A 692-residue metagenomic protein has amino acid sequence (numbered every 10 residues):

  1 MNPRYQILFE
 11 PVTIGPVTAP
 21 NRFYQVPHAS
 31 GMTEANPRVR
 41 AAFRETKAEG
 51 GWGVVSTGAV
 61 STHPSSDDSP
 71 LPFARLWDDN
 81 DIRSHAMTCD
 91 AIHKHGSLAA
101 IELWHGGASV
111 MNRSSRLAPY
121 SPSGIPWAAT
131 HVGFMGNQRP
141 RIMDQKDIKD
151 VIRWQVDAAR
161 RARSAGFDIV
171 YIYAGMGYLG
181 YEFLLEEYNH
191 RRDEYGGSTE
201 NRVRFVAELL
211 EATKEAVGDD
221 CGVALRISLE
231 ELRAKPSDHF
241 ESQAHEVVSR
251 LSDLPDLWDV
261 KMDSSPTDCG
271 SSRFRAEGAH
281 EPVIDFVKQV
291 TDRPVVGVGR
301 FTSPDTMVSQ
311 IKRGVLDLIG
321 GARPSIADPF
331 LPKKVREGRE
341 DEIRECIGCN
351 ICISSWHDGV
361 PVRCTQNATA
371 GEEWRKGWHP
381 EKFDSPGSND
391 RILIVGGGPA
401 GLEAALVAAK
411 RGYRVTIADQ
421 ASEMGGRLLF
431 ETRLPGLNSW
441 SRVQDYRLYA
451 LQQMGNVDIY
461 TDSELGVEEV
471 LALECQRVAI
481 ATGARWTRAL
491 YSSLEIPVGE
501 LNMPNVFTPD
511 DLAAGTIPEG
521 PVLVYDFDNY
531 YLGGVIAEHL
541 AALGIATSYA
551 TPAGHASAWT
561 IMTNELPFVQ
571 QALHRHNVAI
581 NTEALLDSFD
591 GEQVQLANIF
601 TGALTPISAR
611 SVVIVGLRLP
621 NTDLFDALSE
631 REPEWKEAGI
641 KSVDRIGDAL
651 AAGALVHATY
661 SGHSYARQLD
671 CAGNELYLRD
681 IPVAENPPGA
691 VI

Functional and structural regions predicted by a protein language model:
M1-V395, P399, E403-V415, E423 (+3 more regions): Flavin-dependent oxidoreductase catalytic cores
H63, K261-P266, D419-L434, R442-Y446 (+2 more regions): Short connector loops at secondary-structure junctions
L210, R375-G387, K410, R414 (+4 more regions): Flanking helices and flexible, charged tails adjoining ferredoxin-like Fe-S electron-transfer domains in multi-subunit
W258, V287, Q310, A322 (+9 more regions): Hydrophobic, well-ordered secondary-structure elements that form the walls of internal hydrophobic environments
T267-R273, P294, D317, L429-G436 (+3 more regions): Short beta-alpha connecting loops at secondary-structure transitions that line or flank enzyme active sites
F301-D305, I326, E464-V467, L512-G515 (+1 more regions): Short acidic loop-to-helix transition motifs that present clustered carboxylates
I347, F430-I459, S492-P504, I561-S588: N-terminal glycine-rich dinucleotide-binding loop that anchors FAD/FMN and/or NAD(P) in oxidoreductases
P386-I417, Y460-A472, T482-P497, N502-I561 (+2 more regions): Rossmann-like dinucleotide/flavin-binding elements
